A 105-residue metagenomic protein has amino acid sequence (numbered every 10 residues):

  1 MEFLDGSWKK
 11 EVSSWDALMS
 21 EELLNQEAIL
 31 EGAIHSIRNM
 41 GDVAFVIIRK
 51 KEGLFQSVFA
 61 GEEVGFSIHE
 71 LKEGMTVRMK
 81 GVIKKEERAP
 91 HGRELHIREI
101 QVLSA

Functional and structural regions predicted by a protein language model:
M1-A105: OB-fold and OB-like single-stranded nucleic-acid-recognition modules and their adjacent interaction interfaces
